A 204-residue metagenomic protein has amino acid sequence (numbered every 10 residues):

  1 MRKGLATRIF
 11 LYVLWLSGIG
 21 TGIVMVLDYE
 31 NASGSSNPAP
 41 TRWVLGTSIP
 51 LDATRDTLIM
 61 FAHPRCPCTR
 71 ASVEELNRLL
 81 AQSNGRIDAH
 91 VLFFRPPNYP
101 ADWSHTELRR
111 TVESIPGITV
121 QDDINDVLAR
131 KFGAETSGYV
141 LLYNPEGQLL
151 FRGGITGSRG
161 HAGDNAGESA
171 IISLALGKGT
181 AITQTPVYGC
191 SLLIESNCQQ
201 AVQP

Functional and structural regions predicted by a protein language model:
R8-M25: Hydrophobic membrane-insertion alpha-helices, especially the h-region of bacterial N-terminal signal peptides
I23-A39: Aromatic-capped interface at the extracytoplasmic side of an N-terminal signal-anchor transmembrane helix
S36-D52: Short extracytoplasmic/periplasmic juxtamembrane "stem" segments immediately C-terminal to an N-terminal membrane anchor
P50-L76, R86-H90, I171: Short active-site neighborhood of thiol/selenol oxidoreductases, capturing the structured segment around
H63-V73, P97-D102, V140, Y188-P204: Short, thiol/selenol-centered motifs that function as redox-active sites or metal-ligating centers
R70-V112, Q121-K131: Structural microenvironment flanking redox-active thiols in thiol-disulfide oxidoreductases
P116-I118, A134-L141: Structural micro-motif
N144-E146, L150-P204: Thiol-/selenol-based redox modules, centered on thioredoxin-like and closely related oxidoreductase domains
